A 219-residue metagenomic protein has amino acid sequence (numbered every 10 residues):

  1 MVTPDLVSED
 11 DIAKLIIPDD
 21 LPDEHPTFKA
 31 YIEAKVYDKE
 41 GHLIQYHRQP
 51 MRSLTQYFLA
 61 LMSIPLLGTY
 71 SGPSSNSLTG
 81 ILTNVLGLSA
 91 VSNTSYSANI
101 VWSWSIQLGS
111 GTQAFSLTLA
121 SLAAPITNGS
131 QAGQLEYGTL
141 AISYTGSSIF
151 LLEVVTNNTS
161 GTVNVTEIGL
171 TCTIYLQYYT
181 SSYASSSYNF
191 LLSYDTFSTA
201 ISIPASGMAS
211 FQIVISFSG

Functional and structural regions predicted by a protein language model:
M1-T166, C172-G219: Small cysteine-rich, disulfide-bonded extracellular modules of the LU/uPAR three-finger superfamily and closely related
